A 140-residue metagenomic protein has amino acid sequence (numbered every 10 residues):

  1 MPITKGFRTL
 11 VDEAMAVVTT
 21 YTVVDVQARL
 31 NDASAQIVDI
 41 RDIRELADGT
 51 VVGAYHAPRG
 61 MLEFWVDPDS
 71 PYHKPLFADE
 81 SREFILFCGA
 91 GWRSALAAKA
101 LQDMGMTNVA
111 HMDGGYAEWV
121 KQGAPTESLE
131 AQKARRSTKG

Functional and structural regions predicted by a protein language model:
M1-A35, I43-F84, W92-G140: Rhodanese-like catalytic fold shared by cysteine-dependent sulfurtransferases and DSP/PTP-type phosphatases
V38: Active-site flanking residues adjacent to catalytic metal/cofactor-binding acidic residues
F87: Short, surface-exposed ligand- or partner-binding patches at beta-edge/loop junctions that are enriched in aromatics
